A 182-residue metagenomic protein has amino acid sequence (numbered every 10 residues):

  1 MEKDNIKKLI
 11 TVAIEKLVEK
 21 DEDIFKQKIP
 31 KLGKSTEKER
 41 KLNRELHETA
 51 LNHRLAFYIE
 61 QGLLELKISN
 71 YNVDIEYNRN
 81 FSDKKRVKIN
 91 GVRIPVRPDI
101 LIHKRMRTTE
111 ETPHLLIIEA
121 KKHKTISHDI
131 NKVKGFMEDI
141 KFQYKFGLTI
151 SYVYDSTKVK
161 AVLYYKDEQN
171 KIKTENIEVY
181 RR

Functional and structural regions predicted by a protein language model:
M1-Y58: Charged, often low-complexity linker/regulatory segments
E39-K84: Acidic-basic catalytic patches of nuclease active cores, encompassing PD-(D/E)XK and other metal-cofactor nuclease
I59, Y77, I102-M106, S151 (+1 more regions): Residue-level signal for short segments within beta-strands and strand-turn junctions of well-structured beta-sheet
S69-T109: Active-site metal-binding core of divalent-cation-utilizing nuclease and nuclease-like domains
D99-I102, P113-K122, V133: Conserved catalytic cores of phosphodiester-cleaving nucleases, focusing on short active-site segments
H123-K141: Mg2+/Mn2+-dependent nuclease catalytic core
I140-E168: Nucleic-acid nuclease catalytic cores
Y165-R182: Intrinsically disordered, low-complexity terminal regions enriched in charged/polar residues
